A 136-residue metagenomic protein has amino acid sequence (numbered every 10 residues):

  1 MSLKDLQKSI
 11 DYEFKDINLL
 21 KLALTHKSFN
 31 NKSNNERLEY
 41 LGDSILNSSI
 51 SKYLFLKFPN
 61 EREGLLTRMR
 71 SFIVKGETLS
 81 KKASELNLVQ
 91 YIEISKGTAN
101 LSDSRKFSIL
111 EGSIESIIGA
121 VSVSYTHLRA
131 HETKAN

Functional and structural regions predicted by a protein language model:
M1-R129: RNase III-family endoribonuclease catalytic core
A130-N136: A short, hydrophobic C-terminal helix/tail in secreted or cell-surface proteins
